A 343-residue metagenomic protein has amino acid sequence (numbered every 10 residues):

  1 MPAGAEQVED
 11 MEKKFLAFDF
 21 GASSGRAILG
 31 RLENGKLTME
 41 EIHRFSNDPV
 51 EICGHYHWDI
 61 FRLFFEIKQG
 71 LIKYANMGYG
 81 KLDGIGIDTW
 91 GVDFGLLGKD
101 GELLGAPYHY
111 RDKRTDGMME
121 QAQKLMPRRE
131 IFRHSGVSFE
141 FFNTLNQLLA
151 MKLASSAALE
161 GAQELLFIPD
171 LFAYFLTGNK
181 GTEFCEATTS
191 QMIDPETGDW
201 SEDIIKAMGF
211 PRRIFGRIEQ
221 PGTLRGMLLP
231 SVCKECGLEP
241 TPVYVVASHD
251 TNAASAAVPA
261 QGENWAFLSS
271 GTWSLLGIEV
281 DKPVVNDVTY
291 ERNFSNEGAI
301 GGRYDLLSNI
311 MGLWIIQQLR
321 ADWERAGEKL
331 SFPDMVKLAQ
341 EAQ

Functional and structural regions predicted by a protein language model:
P2-G105, R133, G161, C233-V243: N-terminal glycine/serine-rich phosphate-binding loop of ATP-dependent small-molecule kinases, especially carbohydrate
L16-A17, L29-R31, D116, Q123-G136 (+6 more regions): Active-site core segments that coordinate phosphate-bearing ligands/cofactors across diverse enzyme families
R44, Y108-T115, A187, T272-S274: Short, acidic/turn-prone active-site loops that include or flank metal/cofactor- and phosphate-binding residues
N47-H55, E130-I131, G181-T188, P211-I214: Gly-rich Lys/Arg/Thr-decorated short loops/hinges at beta-loop-alpha junctions or inter-strand turns that position
H55, Y110, L307-M311: Short alpha-helix boundary/capping segments
I72, N76-Y110, S138-T144, A173-D194 (+2 more regions): Short beta-strand-loop/turn "lid" adjacent to the catalytic site in phosphate-handling enzymes
R213-E219, Y244: General small-molecule cofactor/ligand-binding pocket signal
